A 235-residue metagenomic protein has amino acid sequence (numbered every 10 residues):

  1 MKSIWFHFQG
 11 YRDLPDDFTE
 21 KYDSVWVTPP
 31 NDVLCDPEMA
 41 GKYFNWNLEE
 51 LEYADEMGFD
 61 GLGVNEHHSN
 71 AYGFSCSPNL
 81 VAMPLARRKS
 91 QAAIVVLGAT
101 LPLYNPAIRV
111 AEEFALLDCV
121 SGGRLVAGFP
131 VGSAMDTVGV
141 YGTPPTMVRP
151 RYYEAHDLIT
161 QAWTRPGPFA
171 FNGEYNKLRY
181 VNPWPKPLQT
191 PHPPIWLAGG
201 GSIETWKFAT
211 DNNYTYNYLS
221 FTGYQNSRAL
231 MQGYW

Functional and structural regions predicted by a protein language model:
M1-K2, G58-G61, K89-I94, V120-L125 (+3 more regions): Short, well-ordered coil/turn segments that N-cap beta-strands
M1-R88, P193: N-terminal beta1-alpha1-beta2 module of alpha/beta enzyme domains
K2-A40, L103-A170, Y216-Y218, T222-N226: Flexible, glycine-rich active-site loops centered on histidine and acidic residues that chelate a metal or position
K42-Y53, E113, G199-K207: Short, acidic/polar
E50, V81-L85, V110-F114, A155 (+1 more regions): A general structural detector for well-ordered alpha-helical segments in enzyme core domains, enriched
E52-E56, A82-Q91, F114, D118-L125 (+1 more regions): Acidic (Asp/Glu)-rich catalytic clusters
P150-P187, P191-A198, F208: Extended catalytic-interface subdomain
G201-W235: A conserved active-site cap/scaffold subdomain adjacent to cofactor or substrate pockets
